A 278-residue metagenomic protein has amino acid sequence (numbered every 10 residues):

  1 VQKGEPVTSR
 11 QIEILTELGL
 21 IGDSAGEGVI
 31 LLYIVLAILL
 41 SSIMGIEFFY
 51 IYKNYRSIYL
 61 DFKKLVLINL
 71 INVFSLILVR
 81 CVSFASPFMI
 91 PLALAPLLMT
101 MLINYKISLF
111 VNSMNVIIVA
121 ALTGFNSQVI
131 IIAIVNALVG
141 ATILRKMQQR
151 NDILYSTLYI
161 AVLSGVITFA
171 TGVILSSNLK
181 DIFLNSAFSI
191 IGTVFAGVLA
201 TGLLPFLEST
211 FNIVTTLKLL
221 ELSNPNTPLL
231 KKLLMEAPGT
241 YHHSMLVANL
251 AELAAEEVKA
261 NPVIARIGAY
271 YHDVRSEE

Functional and structural regions predicted by a protein language model:
V1-V35, L40, I46-F49: Conserved catalytic-loop aspartate of Hanks-type protein kinases
N54-S57, F62-Y241, M245: Generic detector of multi-pass transmembrane helix bundles and their immediately adjacent loops in polytopic membrane
A237-A265: Alpha-helical phosphate/pyrophosphate-handling elements in metalloenzyme active cores
I267-Y271: Helical hairpin unit composed of two closely spaced alpha helices linked by a short loop
R275: Short active-site segment of divalent metal-dependent hydrolases/proteases that encodes the spacing between
E278: Conserved small/polar residues in nucleotide/adenosyl-binding loops
